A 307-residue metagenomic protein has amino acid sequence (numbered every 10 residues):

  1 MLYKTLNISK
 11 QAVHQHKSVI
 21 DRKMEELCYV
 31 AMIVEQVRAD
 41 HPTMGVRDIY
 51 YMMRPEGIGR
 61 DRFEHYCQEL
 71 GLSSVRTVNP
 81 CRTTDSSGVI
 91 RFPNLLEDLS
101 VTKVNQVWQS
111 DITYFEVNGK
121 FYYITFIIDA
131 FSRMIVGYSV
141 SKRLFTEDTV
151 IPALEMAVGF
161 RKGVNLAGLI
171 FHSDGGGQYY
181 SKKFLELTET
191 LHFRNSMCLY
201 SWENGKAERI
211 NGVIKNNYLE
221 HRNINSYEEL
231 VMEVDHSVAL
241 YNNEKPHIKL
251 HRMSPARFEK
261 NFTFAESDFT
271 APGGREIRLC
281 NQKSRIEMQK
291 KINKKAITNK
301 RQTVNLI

Functional and structural regions predicted by a protein language model:
I8-V104, S254-T263: Basic, flexible linker segments flanking DNA-binding modules in nucleic acid-interacting mobile-element proteins
P55-I58, S100-T102, V117, G175 (+2 more regions): Conserved, non-catalytic sequence blocks in retroelement Pol enzymes and Pol-derived host proteins
G59-F126, I151-M156, F160-R161, L166-L169 (+1 more regions): Mobile-element integrase/transposase regions, centering on the N-terminal DNA-binding/Zn-coordinating module
R76-C81, V140, F171-G175, E189-K206 (+1 more regions): RNase H-like polynucleotidyl transferase catalytic core
D129-A130, V140-F145: A short acidic/small-residue loop/turn micro-motif
S132-I135: Hydrophobic "anchor" residues
V164-Y179, N204, H251-P255: Acidic/histidine-rich, metal-coordinating catalytic segments
L185, E189-F193, V213-I307: C-terminal domain-tail junction helix/linker
